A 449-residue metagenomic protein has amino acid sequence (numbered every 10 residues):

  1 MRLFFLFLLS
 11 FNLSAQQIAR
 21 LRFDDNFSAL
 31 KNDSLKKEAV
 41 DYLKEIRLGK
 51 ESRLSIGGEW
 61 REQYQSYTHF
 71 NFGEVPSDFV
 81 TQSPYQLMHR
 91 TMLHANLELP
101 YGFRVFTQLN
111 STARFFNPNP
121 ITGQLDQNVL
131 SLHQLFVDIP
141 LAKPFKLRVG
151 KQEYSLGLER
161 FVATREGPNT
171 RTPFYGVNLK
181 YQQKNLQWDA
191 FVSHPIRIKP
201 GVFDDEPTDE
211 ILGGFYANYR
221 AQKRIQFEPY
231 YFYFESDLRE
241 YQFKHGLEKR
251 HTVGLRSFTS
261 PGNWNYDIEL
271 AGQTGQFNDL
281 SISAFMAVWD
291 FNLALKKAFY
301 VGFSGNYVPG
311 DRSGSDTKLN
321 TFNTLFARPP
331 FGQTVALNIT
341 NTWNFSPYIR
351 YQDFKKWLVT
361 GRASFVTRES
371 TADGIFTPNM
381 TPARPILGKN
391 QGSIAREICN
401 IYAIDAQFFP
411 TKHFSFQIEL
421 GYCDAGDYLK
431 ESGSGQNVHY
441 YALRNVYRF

Functional and structural regions predicted by a protein language model:
L13-S83, Y300-S304: N-terminal periplasmic/intermembrane-space "pro-region" immediately following the signal or transit peptide
Q17-K36, E269, Q273, L280-G392: Extracellular/periplasmic loop regions
I18-F23, S28-A29, W357, I404 (+1 more regions): Outer-membrane beta-barrel "beta-signal"
G58, L93-L97, Q134-I139, V177-Y181 (+8 more regions): Residues on the lipid-exposed face of transmembrane beta-strands in outer-membrane beta-barrel proteins
G58-S66, T107-S111, V149-K151, A190-H194 (+5 more regions): Transmembrane beta-barrel strands of outer-membrane/channel proteins
Y64-F70, A113-N119, S155-R160, I196-P200 (+5 more regions): Gram-negative outer-membrane beta-barrel proteins
T68-H89, L97-K143, E159-T164, E240-Q242 (+3 more regions): Surface-exposed loop and membrane-interface regions of Gram-negative outer-membrane beta-barrel proteins
K143-L147, T164-S315, A372, L387-Y402 (+1 more regions): Signature for the C-terminal beta-barrel architecture of outer-membrane proteins
